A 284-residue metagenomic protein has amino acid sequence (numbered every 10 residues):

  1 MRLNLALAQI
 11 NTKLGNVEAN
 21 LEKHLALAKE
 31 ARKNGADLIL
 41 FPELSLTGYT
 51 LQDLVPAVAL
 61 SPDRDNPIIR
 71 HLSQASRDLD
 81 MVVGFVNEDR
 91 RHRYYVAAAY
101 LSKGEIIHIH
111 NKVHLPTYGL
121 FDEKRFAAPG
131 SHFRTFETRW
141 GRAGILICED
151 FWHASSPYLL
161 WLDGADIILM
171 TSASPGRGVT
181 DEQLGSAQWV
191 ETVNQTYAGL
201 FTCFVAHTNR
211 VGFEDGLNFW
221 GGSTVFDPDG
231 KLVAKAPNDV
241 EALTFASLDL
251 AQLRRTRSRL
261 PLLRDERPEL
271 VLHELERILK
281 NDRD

Functional and structural regions predicted by a protein language model:
M1-L7: Extreme N-terminal starter segment of soluble prokaryotic enzymes
Q9-G15: Short polar catalytic/cofactor-binding loops
V17, A26-K112, S174-C203: Cys-nucleophile CN-hydrolase/nitrilase-fold catalytic domain and related Cys-dependent amidase chemistry that acts on
E22-A36, S155-G164: Short amphipathic alpha-helices and their capping/turn segments at secondary-structure boundaries
P62-R64, D89-T192, R259-L262: Active-site catalytic loop in hydrolytic enzyme cores
R64-V82, C148, W152-L243: CN hydrolase (nitrilase-like) catalytic-core segments centered on the catalytic cysteine and neighboring Lys/Glu
V83-F85, V96-Y100, R134, S223-V225 (+1 more regions): Short beta-strand scaffold segments in enzyme catalytic cores
R254-D284: A short C-terminal boundary segment appended to hydrolase-like catalytic domains
